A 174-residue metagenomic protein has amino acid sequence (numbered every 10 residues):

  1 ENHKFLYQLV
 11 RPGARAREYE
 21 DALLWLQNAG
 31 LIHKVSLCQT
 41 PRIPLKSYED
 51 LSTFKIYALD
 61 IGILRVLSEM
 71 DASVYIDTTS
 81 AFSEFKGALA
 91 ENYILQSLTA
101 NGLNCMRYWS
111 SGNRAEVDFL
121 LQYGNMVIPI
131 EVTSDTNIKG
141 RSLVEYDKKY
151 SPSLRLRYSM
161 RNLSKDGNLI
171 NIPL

Functional and structural regions predicted by a protein language model:
E1-Q122: Accessory nucleic acid-recognition modules appended to NTPase machines
V10, V132-S134: Short, flexible loop segments at the rims of nucleotide/cofactor-binding pockets, characterized by
T53, I172-L174: Short, hinge-like loop/turn segments at secondary-structure boundaries
R107, P129-V132: Short catalytic-loop micro-motif centered on adjacent basic/acidic residues
E116-D118, I130, E145: Extended, charge-rich C-terminal regions with high alpha-helical propensity
L121-P129: Active-site beta-strand-loop-beta-strand hairpin of nuclease catalytic cores that positions key catalytic residues
S134-I172: Catalytic cores of nucleic-acid endonucleases
